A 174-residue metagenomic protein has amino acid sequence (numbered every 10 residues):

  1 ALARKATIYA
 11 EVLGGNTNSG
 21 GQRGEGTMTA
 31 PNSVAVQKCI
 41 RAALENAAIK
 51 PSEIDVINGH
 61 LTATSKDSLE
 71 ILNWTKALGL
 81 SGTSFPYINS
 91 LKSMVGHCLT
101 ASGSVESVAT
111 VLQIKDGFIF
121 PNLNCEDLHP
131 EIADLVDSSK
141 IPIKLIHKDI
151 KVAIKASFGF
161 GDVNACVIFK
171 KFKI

Functional and structural regions predicted by a protein language model:
A1, T100-I174: Conserved beta-strand-centric core segments of catalytic alpha/beta enzyme folds
A1-A47, D55-V56, I174: Condensing-enzyme catalytic core mediating Claisen C-C bond formation in acyl metabolism
T7, P31-C39, I49-S52, S65 (+4 more regions): Conserved active-site and cofactor/substrate-binding residues in soluble primary-metabolism enzymes
V12, I54, N58-H60, S107 (+2 more regions): Conserved small-residue
G15-P31, G59-S68, S84-V136: Acyl-CoA/ACP chain-elongation machinery
C39-A47, N73, A77, T110-Q113: Stable alpha-helical structural segments in soluble proteins, enriched in small hydrophobic residues
K50-E53, T83-F85: Short acidic capping loops at alpha-helix termini that bridge into adjacent secondary structure
K66-S81: Active-site-proximal gating segment of KS-fold condensing enzymes and close homologs
